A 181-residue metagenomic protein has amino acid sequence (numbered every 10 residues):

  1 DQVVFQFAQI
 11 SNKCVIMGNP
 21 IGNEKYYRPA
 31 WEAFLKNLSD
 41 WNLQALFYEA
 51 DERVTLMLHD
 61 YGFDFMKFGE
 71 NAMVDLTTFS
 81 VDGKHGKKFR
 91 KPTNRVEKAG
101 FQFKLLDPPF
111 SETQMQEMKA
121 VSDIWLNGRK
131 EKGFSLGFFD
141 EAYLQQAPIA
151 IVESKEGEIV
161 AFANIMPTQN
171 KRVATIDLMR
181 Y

Functional and structural regions predicted by a protein language model:
D1-P20, L43, Y48-F65, T77-K91 (+1 more regions): A conserved beta-strand-loop-helix scaffold within acyl/acetyltransferase catalytic domains
E24-K36: Conserved acetyl-CoA-binding loop-helix of GNAT-fold acetyltransferases
K36-N37, M57, R95: Alpha-helical scaffold elements within enzyme catalytic domains, especially in hydrolases
L38-N42: A structural signal for short coil/turn segments at secondary-structure junctions
M66-M73: Conserved catalytic-core motifs of GNAT/GCN5-like acyltransferases
